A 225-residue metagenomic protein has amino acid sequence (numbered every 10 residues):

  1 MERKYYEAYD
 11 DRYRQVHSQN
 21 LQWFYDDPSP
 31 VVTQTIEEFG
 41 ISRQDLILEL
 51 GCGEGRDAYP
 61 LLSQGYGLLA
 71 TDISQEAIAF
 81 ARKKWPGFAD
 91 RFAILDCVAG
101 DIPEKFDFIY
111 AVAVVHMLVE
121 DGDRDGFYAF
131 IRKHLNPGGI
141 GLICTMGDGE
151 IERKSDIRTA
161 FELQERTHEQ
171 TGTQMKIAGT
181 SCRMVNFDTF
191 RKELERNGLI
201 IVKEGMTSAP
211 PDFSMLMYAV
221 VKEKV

Functional and structural regions predicted by a protein language model:
M1-R43, L48-A89, I94-D101, G141-V225: Class I (Rossmann-like) S-adenosyl-L-methionine-dependent methyltransferase catalytic domain, capturing the SAM-binding
K105: Short acidic/histidine-rich motifs immediately flanking catalytic phosphotransfer sites in two-component signaling
Y110: A conserved beta-strand element that flanks and buttresses the S-adenosyl-L-methionine
A113-M117: Short catalytic micro-motifs in class I SAM-dependent methyltransferases
E120-G122: Conserved catalytic-core motifs of eukaryotic protein kinase domains, centered on the activation segment
D125-P137: A short glycine-rich, Lys/Arg-flanked "PGG" loop and its adjoining helix->strand segment in the class I
